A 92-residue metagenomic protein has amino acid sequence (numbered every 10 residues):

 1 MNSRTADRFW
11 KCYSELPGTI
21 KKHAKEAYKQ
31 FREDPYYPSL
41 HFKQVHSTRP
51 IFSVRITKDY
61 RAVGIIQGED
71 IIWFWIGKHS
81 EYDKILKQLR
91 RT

Functional and structural regions predicted by a protein language model:
M1-A27: Arg/Lys-rich, positively charged N-terminal/basic patches that mediate binding to nucleic acids
R4, I56-T92: Enriched for short, Lys/Arg-rich terminal
W10, Y28-F31, W73-W75: Tryptophan-centered motif/residue detector
K21-H23, R32, K43, R55 (+2 more regions): Basic side chains
K22-Q30, K84, R91-T92: Short, charge- and proline-biased low-complexity linear segments that act as flexible interaction/docking motifs
K29-V54: A short, surface-exposed loop/turn module that caps and links secondary-structure elements
